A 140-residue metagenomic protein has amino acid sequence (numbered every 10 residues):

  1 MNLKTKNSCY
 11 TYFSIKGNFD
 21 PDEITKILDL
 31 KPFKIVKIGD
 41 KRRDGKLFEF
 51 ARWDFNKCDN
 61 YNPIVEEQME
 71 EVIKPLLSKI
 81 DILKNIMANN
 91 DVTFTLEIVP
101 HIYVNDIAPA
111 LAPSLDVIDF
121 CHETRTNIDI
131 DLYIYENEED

Functional and structural regions predicted by a protein language model:
M1-Y133, N137-D140: Acidic (Asp/Glu-rich) sequence patches and key acidic residues that form negatively charged surfaces used
